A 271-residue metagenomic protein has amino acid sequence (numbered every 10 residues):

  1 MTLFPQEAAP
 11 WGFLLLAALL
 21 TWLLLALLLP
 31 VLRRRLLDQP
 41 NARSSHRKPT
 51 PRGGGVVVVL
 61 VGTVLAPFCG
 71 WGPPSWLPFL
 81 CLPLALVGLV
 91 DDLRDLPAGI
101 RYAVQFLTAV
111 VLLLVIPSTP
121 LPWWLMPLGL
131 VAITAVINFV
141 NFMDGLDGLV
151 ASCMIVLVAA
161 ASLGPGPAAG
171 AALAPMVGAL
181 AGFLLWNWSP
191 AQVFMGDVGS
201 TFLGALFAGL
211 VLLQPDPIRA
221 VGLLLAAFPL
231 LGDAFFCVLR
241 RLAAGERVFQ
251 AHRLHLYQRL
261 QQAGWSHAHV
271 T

Functional and structural regions predicted by a protein language model:
T2-F235: "…together with the soluble PPM/PP2C metallo-phosphatase catalytic core" -> "…together with the soluble PPM/PP2C
R43-H46, Q262-T271: Membrane-interface alpha-helices at helix entry/exit sites of multi-pass transporters
G55, A226-A263, H267: Membrane-proximal soluble regions of multi-pass membrane proteins
